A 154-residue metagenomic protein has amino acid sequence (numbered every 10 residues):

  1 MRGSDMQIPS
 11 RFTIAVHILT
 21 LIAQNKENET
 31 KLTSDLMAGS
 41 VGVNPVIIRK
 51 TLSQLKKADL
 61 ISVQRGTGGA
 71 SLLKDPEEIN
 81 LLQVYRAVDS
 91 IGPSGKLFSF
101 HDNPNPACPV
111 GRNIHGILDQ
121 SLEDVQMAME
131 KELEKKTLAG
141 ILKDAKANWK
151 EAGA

Functional and structural regions predicted by a protein language model:
R2-L19: Short alpha-helical segments that sit at the start of domains
I18-N25, A87: Short amphipathic alpha-helical elements of helix-turn-helix/winged-helix folds
K31-G42: A short alpha-helical element within helix-turn-helix/winged-helix DNA-binding domains across DNA-binding proteins
V46: Key DNA-contact positions within bacterial/archaeal DNA-binding proteins
T51-A58: Basic amphipathic alpha-helical segments that dock to polyanions
A58-T67, S71-L73: Beta-hairpin "wing" of winged helix-turn-helix
P76-D102: Conserved segment of winged-helix/HTH DNA-binding domains
L97-A154: C-terminal regulatory/oligomerization modules of transcriptional regulators
